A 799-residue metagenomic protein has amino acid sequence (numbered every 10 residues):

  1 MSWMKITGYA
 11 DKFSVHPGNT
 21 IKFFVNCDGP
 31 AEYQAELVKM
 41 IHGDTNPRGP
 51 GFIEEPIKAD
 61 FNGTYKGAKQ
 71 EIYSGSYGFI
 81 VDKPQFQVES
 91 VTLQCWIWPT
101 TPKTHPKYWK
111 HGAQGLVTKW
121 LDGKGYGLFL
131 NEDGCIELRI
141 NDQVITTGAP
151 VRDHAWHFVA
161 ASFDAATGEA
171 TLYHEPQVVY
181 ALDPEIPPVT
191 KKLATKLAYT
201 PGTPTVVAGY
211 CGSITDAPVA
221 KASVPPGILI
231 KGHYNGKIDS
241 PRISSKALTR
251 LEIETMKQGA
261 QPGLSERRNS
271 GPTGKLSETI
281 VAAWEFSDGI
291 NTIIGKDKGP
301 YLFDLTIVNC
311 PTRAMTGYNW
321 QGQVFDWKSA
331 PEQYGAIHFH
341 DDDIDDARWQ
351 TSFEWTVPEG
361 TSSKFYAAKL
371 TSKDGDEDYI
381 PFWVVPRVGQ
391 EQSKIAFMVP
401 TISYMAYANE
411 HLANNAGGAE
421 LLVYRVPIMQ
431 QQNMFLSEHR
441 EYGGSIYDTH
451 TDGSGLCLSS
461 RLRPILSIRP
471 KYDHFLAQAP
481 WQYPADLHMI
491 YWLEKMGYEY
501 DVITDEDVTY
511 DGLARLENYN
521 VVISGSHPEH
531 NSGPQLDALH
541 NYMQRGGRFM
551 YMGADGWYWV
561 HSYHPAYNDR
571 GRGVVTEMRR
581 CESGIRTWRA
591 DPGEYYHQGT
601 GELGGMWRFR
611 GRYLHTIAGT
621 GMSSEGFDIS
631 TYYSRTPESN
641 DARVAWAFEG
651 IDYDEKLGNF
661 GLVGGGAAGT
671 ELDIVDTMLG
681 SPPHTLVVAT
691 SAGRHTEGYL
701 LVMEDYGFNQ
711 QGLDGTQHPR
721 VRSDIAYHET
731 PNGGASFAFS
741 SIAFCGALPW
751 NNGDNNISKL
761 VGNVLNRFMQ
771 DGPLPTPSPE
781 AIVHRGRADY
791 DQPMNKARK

Functional and structural regions predicted by a protein language model:
M1-K5: Proline/serine/threonine-rich low-complexity linkers at boundaries of modular beta-sandwich domains
G8, P17-E32, M40-T312: Extracellular glycan-associated modules
F23, K83, R348-T361, V384: Short, hydrophobic beta-strand segments
P30, V38-M40, C310-D345, D374-R515 (+3 more regions): Aromatic-Pro/Gly-enriched surface loop or interdomain linker that acts as a lid/target-recognition segment
D60-Y77, Y334-E354: Aromatic sugar-binding surface patches on proteins that engage polysaccharides or sugar-phosphate polymers
A68-Y73, K364-L370: Short, aromatic- and glycine-rich surface loops/edge beta-strands on solvent-exposed regions
Q114, Y567-N752, N756-F768: Glycine-rich, aromatic-lined ligand/substrate-binding cores of catalytic and carbohydrate-binding domains
D342-D343, E354-T356, G360-S362, F475-P565 (+3 more regions): Helical hinge/lid and interdomain linker segments adjacent to catalytic or ligand-binding clefts that mediate domain
